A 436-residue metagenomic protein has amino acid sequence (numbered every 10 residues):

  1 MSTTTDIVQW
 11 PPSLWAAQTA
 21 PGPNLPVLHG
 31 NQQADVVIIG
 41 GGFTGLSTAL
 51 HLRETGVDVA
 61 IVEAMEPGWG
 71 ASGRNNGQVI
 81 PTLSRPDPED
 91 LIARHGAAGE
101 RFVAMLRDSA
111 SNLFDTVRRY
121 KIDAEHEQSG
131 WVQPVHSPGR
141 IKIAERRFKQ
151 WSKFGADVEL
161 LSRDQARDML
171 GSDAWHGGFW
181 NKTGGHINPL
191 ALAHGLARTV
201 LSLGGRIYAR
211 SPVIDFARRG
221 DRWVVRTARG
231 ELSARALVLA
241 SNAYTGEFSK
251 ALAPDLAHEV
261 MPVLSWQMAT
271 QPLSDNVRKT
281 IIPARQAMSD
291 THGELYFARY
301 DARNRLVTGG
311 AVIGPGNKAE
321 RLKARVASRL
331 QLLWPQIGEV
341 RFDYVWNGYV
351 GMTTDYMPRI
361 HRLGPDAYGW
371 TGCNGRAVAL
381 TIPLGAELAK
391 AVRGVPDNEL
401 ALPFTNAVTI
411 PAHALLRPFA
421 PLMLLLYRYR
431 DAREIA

Functional and structural regions predicted by a protein language model:
M1-V36: Extreme N-terminal leader/targeting segments of oxidoreductases
L25, D123-Q133, Q165-T199, L203 (+1 more regions): Helix-loop-beta segment of a Rossmann-like dinucleotide-binding subdomain
A34-I61: N-terminal Rossmann-like FAD-binding beta1-loop-alpha1 element of flavoenzymes
E54-R74: Glycine-rich FAD pyrophosphate-binding loop
T82-R163: Dinucleotide-binding Rossmann-like beta1-alpha1 core, especially the glycine-rich loop that anchors the ADP
S111, R119-E127, V213-D215, G230-P365: Active-site substrate-recognition segment that forms the wall of the catalytic cavity or substrate channel
K142, K149-S152, A174-R235: Helical element adjacent to the flavin cofactor pocket in flavoenzyme catalytic cores
T308, G316-A432: C-terminal catalytic lobe of FAD-dependent flavoproteins
